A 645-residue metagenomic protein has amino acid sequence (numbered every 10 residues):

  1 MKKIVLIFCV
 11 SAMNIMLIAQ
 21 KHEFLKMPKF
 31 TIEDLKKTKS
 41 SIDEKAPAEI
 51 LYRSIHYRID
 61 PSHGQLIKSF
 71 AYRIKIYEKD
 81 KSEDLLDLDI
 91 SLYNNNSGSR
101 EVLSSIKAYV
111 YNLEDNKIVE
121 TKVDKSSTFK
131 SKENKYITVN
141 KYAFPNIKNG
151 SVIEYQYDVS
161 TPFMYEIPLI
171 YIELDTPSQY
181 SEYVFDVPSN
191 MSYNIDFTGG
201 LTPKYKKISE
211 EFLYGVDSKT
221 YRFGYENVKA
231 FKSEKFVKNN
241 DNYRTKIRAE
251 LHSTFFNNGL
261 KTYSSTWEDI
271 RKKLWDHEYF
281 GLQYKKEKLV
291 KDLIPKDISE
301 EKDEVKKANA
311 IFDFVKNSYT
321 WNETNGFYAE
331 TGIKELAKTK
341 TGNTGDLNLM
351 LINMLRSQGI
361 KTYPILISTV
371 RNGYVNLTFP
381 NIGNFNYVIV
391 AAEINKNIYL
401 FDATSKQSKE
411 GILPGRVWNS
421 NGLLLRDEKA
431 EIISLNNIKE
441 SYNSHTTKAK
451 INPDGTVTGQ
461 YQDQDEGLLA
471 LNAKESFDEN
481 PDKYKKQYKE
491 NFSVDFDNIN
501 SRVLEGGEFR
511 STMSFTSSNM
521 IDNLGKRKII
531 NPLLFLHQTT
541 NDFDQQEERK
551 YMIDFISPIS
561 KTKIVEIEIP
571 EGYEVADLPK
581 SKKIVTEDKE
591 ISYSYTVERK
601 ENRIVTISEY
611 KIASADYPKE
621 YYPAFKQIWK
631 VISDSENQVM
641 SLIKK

Functional and structural regions predicted by a protein language model:
M1-F24: Bacterial Sec-dependent N-terminal signal peptides
N14, K81-S82, P162, S192-Y193 (+11 more regions): Intrinsically disordered or highly flexible coil/loop and linker segments, enriched in small and charged/polar residues
Q20-S265, D269-K273, D346-I352, R356 (+3 more regions): Beta-strand-rich, non-transmembrane domain signature
D84-L88, F197-G199, L282-V290, A310 (+5 more regions): Short coil/turn segments at secondary-structure boundaries
P145, D303-K307, L336-L347, I382: Secondary-structure capping and boundary motifs in well-ordered enzyme cores
W267-T339: Secondary-structure boundary elements
Y284-L289, I311, T344, K563 (+2 more regions): Conserved, compact domain cores that house catalytic/ligand-binding motifs in diverse enzymes and effector modules
Y488-N491, D495-K645: A carboxyl-terminal module marker
